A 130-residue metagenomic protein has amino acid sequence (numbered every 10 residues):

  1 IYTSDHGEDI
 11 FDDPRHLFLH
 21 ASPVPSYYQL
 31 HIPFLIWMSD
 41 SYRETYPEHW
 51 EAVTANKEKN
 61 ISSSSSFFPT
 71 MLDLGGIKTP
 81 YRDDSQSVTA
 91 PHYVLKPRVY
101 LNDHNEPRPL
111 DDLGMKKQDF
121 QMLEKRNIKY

Functional and structural regions predicted by a protein language model:
I1-Y130: Catalytic domains that recognize anionic headgroups
